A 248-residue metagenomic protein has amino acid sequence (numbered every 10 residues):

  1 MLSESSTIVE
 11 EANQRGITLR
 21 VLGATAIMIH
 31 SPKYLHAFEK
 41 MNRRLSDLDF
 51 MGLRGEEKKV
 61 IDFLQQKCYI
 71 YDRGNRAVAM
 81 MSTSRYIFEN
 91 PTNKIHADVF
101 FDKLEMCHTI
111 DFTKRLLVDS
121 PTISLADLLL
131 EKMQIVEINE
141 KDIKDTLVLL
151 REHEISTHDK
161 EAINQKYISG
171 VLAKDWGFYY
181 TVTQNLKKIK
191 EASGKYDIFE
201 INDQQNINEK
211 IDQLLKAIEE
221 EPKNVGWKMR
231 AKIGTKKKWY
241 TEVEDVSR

Functional and structural regions predicted by a protein language model:
M1-E11: N-terminal regions immediately upstream of nucleotidyltransferase
V9-I61, T122-S124, K232-T235, T241-R248: Active-site nucleotide-donor binding segment shared across nucleotidyl transfer reactions
A24, R76-A77, A162: Proline- and acidic/polar-enriched loop/turn elements at helix boundaries
L48, S84-Y86, I95-D98, D119-P121 (+1 more regions): Generic beta-strand structural signal
I61, Q65-H108: Conserved catalytic core of two-metal-ion nucleotidyltransferases
F100-R248: Catalytic cores of NTP-dependent nucleotidyl/adenyl transfer enzymes across multiple folds
